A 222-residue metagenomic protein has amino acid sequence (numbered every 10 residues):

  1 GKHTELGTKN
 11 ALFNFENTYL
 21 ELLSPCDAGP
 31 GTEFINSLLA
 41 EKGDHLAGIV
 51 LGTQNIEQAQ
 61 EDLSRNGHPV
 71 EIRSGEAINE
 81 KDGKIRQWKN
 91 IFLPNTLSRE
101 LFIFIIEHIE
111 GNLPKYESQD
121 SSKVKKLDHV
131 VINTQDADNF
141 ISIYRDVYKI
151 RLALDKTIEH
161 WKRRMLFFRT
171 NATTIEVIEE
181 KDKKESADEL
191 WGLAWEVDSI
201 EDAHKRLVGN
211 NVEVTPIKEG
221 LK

Functional and structural regions predicted by a protein language model:
G1, F13, L63, F140-R145 (+1 more regions): Conserved active-site tyrosine of GNAT-family acetyltransferases
G1, G67-H68, D146-L152, N210-V212: Conserved acetyl-CoA-binding loop of GNAT-fold acetyltransferases
G1-L38: Glycine/small-residue-rich interface belts in oligomeric ring/scaffold proteins and their assembly partners
L12, E21, E57-K123, E159-K162 (+3 more regions): Vicinal oxygen chelate
P30-I56, V70: Hydrophobic/aromatic-rich structural module bridging two neighboring secondary-structure elements via a short loop
D44-L51, F104-I141, L190-L193: N-terminal beta-strand motif that seeds the catalytic metal site of vicinal oxygen chelate
G52-Q58, Q135-A137, E196-E201: Helix N-cap motif at beta-to-alpha junctions
E117-A172, V177-E180: A mid-sequence, solvent-exposed acidic-amphipathic segment
